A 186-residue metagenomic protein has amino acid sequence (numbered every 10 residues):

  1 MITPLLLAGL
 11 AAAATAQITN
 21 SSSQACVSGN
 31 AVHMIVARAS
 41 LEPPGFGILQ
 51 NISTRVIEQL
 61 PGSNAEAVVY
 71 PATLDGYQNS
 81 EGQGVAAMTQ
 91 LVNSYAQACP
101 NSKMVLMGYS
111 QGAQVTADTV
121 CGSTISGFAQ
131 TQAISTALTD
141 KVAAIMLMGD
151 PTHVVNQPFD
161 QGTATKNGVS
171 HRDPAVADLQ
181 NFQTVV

Functional and structural regions predicted by a protein language model:
M1-T19: Fungal secretory targeting signals
S21-S102, F182-V186: Active-site catalytic motif of lipid deacylating hydrolases and related acyltransferases
V36, E42, L49-I57, Q90-S94 (+1 more regions): Surface cap/lid and interfacial helix-loop subdomains adjacent to catalytic sites that gate substrate access
P44, D75-G76, Q114-A117, V154-N156: Short acidic/glycine-rich loop or secondary-structure boundary segments that cap or lie
S63-A65, V105-M107, S126-F128: A residue-level marker of the well-folded mature domains of exported/periplasmic proteins
Y70, Y109-Q111, M148-P151: Histidine- and/or cysteine-centered catalytic micro-motif in compact active-site loops
K103-V105, A144: Proline-centered loop/turn at the N-terminus of a beta-strand
L106-G112, T116: Gly/Ala-rich beta-loop-alpha elbow adjacent to hydrolase catalytic centers
